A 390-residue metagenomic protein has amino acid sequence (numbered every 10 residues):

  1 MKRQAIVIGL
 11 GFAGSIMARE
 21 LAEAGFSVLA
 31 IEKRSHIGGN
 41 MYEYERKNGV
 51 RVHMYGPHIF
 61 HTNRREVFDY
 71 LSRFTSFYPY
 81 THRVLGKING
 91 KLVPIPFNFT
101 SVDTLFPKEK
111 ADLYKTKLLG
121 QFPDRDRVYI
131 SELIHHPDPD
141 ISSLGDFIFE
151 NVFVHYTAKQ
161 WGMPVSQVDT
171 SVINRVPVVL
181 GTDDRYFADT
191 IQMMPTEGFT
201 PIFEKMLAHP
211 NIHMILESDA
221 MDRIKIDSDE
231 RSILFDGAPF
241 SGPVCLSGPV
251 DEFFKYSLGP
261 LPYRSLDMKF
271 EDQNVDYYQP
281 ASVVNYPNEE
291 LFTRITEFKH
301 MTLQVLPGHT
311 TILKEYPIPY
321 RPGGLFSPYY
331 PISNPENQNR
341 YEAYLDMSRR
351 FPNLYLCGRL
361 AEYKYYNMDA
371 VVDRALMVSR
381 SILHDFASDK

Functional and structural regions predicted by a protein language model:
R3-A30: N-terminal Rossmann-like FAD-binding beta1-loop-alpha1 element of flavoenzymes
V7-I8, I31, A238-D251: Short hydrophobic core segments
R19, E23, E43, A208 (+3 more regions): Short, well-ordered alpha-helices that flank and scaffold nucleotide-derived cofactor binding pockets
A22-E45: Glycine-rich FAD pyrophosphate-binding loop
G38-N40, G86-N89, P94-P96, D103 (+7 more regions): Short catalytic/ligand-binding loop motif for oxyanion handling, primarily in non-cytosolic enzymes, centered on
N48-Q121: Dinucleotide-binding Rossmann-like beta1-alpha1 core, especially the glycine-rich loop that anchors the ADP
K91-V93, T100-G242: Active-site/ligand-binding neighborhood in enzyme catalytic cores
G242-P243, D251-D389: C-terminal segments that line or cap access tunnels to active or ligand-binding sites in enzymes and enzyme-associated
